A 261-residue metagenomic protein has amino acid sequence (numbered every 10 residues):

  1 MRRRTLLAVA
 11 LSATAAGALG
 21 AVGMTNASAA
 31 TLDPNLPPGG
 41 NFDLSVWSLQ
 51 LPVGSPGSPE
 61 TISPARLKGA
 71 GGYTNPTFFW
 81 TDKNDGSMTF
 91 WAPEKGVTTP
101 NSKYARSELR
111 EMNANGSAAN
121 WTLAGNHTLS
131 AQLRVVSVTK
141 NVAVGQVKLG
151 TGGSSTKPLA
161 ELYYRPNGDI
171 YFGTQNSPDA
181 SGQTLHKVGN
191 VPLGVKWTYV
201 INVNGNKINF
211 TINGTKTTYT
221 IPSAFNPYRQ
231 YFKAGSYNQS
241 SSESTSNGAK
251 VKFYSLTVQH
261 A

Functional and structural regions predicted by a protein language model:
R3-L7: N-terminal export leaders
L19-T31: C-terminal region of N-terminal signal peptides and the immediate post-cleavage residues of exported proteins
A29-G71: N-terminal module-boundary/linker segments of secreted carbohydrate-active enzymes
N41, N126-T128, P222-A261: Ligand-recognition surfaces built from glycine- and aromatic
A70-N75, F79-D85, T89-D169: Secretory/extracellular carbohydrate-interaction modules and structurally similar beta-sandwich "look-alikes"
A131, V195-V203, I208-F210: Short tryptophan-centered beta-strand motifs in secreted/extracellular beta-sheet-rich domains of glycan-recognition
T174-T198: Short, aromatic/His-centered strand-loop micro-motif at the edge of beta-sheets
I212-T215: Short strand-turn-strand beta-turns centered on an Asx-Gly dipeptide
